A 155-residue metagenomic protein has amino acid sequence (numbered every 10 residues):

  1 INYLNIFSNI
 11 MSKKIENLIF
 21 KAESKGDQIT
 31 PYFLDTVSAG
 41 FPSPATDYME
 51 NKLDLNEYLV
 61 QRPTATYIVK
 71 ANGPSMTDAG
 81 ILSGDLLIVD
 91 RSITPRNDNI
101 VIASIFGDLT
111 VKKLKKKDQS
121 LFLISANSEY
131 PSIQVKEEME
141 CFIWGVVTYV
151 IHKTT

Functional and structural regions predicted by a protein language model:
Y3-T77, D108-L109, S120, P131 (+1 more regions): Short, positionally conserved secondary-structure boundary motifs
S83, I105-T110, C141-F142: Short coil-to-beta-strand transition motifs
G84-D85, N99: Structural motif
I88-V89, I102: Hydrophobic beta-strand signal
N97-V111, K115-L121: Short, compositionally biased
K116-T155: Glycine- and charge-enriched low-complexity intrinsically disordered segments
